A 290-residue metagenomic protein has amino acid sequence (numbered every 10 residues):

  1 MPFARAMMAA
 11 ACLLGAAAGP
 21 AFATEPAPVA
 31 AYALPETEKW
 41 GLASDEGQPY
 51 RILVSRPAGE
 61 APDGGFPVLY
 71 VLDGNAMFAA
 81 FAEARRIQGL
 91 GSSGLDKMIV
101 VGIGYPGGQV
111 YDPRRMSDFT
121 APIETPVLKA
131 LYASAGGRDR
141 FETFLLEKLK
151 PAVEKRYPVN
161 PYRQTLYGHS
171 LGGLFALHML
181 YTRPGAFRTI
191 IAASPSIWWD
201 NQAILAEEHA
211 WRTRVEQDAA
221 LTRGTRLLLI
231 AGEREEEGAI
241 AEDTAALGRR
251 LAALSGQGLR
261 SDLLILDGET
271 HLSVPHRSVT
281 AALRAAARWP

Functional and structural regions predicted by a protein language model:
M1-M8: Bacterial N-terminal signal peptides that target proteins for export
M8-A17: Bacterial N-terminal signal peptides
G19-A23: Sec/Tat signal peptide C-region and signal peptidase I cleavage site
T24-P290: Non-catalytic cap/lid and distal C-terminal segments of serine-dependent acyl enzymes
